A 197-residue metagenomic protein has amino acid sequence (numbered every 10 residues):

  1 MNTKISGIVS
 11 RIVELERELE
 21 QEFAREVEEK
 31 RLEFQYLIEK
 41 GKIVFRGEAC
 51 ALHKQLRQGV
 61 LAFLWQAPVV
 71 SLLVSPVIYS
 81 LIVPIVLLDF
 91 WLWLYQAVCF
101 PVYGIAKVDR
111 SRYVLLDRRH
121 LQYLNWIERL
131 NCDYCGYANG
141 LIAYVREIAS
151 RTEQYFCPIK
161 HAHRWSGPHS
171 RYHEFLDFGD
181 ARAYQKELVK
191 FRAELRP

Functional and structural regions predicted by a protein language model:
N2-R46: Short, non-transmembrane cytosolic segments of multipass membrane proteins
E28, L32, I38-S80: Compositionally biased, charge-rich terminal segments
E28, Q35, E39, Y103 (+3 more regions): Generic preference for flexible, low-structure residues
E48-H53, D89-L94, F191-A193: Short, mixed-charge, low-aromatic patches
R57-V60, L64-A67, S71, I78 (+5 more regions): Generic preference for well-ordered secondary structure
P68-A106: A transmembrane-helix-recognition feature enriched in membrane-embedded lipid enzymes and envelope glyco-/phospholipid
L92-L121, W126: Membrane-embedded multi-pass helical conduit in multi-pass membrane proteins, especially envelope-biosynthetic
R112-P197: Cys/His-clustered metal-coordination modules, chiefly Zn-binding fingers
